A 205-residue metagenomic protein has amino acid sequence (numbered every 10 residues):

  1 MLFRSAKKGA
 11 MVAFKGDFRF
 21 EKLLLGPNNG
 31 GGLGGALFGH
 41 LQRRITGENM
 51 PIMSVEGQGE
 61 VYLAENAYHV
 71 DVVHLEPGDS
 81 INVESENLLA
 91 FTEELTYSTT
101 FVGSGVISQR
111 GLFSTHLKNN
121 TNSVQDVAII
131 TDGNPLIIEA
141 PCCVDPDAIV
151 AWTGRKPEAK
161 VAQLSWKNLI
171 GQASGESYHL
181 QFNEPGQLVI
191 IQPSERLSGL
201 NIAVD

Functional and structural regions predicted by a protein language model:
M1-D205: Composition-driven recognition of glycine/serine/threonine/acidic- and proline-rich low-complexity segments and repeats
